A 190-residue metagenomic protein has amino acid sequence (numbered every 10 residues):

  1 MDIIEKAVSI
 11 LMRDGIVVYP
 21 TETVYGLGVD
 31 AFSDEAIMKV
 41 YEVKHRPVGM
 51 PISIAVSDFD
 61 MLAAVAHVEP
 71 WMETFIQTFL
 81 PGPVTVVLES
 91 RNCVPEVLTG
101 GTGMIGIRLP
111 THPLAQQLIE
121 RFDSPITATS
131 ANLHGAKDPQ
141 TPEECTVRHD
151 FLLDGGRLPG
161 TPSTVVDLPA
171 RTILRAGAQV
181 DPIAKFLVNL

Functional and structural regions predicted by a protein language model:
M1-L190: Active-site-adjacent structural elements in enzyme catalytic cores
